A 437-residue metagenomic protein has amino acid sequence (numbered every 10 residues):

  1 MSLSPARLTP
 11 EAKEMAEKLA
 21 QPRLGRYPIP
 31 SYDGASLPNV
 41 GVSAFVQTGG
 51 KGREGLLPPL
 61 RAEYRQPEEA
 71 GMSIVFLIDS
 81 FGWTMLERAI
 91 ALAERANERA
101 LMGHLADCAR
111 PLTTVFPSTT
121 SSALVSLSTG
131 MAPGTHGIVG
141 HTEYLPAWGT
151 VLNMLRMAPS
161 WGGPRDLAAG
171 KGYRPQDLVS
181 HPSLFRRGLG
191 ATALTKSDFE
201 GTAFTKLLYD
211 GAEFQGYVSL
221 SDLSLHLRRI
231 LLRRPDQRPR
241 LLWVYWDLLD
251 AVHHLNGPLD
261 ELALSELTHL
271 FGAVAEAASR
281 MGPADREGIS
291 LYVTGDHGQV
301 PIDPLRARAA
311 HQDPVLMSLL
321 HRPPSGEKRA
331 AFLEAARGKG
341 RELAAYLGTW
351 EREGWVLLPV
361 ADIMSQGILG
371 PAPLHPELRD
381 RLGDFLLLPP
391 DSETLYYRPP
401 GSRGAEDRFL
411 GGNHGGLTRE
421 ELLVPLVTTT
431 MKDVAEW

Functional and structural regions predicted by a protein language model:
M1-L57, I90-R240, Y245-H254: His/Asp/Glu-rich, glycine-adjacent segments that coordinate divalent cations and/or stabilize oxyanion chemistry on
L57-A70, R229-R233, S279-R286: A short acidic-Thr-Gly-centered motif at the start of a beta-strand
V75-I78: Short hydrophobic beta-strand that contains or immediately precedes a catalytic carboxylate
M85-A89, A203-T205, H253-G257, P301-R306: A short acidic (Asp/Glu
M102-L124, M317-R337, G401-S402: A short, conserved beta-to-alpha structural element at the edge of catalytic cores that scaffolds binding
L249-I289: A long, amphipathic alpha-helix that forms part of the scaffold/cap immediately adjacent to metal-dependent active
D285-Y292, H297-R341: A beta-strand-loop signature enriched in Asp, Gly, Thr, and Trp that corresponds to the sialidase/neuraminidase Asp-box
R322-W437: Active-site neighborhoods of enzymes that stabilize oxyanions during catalysis
